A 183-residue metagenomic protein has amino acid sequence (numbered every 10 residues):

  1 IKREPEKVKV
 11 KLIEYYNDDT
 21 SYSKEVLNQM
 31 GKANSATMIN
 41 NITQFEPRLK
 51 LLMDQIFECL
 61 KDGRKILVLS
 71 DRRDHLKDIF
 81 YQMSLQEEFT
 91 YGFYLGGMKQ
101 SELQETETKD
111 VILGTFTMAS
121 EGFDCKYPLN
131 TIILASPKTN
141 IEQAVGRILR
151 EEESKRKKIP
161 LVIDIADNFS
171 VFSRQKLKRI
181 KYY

Functional and structural regions predicted by a protein language model:
I1-K9, Y183: Post-DEXD/H (motif II) to motif III coupling segment of the RecA-like Helicase ATP-binding lobe
K7-Q29, N41: Helicase-core coupling region on the C-terminal RecA-like lobe
E25-D71, D78-Q82: Conserved interdomain hinge at the start of the Helicase C-terminal
G63-R64, F89, K109, P128: Short, high-confidence coil segments that cap the C-terminus of an alpha-helix and link into the following beta-strand
K65-L67, F80-S101: Conserved RecA-like helicase motor-core motifs
D71-R73, T115-F116: Helix N-cap/beta->alpha junction signal
I79-Q86, Q175-Y183: Short, aromatic/basic amphipathic alpha-helical patches
G96-Y182: Conserved RecA-like P-loop NTPase helicase motor core
